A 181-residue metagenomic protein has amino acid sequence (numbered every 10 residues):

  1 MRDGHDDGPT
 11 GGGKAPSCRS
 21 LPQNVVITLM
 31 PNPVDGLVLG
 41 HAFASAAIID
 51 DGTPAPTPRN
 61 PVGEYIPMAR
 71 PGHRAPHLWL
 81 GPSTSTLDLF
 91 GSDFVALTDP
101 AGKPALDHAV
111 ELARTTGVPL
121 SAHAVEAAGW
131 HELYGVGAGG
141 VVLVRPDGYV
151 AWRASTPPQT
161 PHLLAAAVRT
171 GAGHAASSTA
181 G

Functional and structural regions predicted by a protein language model:
M1-G181: Helical substrate-recognition/capping region of FAD-dependent monooxygenase/halogenase enzymes
